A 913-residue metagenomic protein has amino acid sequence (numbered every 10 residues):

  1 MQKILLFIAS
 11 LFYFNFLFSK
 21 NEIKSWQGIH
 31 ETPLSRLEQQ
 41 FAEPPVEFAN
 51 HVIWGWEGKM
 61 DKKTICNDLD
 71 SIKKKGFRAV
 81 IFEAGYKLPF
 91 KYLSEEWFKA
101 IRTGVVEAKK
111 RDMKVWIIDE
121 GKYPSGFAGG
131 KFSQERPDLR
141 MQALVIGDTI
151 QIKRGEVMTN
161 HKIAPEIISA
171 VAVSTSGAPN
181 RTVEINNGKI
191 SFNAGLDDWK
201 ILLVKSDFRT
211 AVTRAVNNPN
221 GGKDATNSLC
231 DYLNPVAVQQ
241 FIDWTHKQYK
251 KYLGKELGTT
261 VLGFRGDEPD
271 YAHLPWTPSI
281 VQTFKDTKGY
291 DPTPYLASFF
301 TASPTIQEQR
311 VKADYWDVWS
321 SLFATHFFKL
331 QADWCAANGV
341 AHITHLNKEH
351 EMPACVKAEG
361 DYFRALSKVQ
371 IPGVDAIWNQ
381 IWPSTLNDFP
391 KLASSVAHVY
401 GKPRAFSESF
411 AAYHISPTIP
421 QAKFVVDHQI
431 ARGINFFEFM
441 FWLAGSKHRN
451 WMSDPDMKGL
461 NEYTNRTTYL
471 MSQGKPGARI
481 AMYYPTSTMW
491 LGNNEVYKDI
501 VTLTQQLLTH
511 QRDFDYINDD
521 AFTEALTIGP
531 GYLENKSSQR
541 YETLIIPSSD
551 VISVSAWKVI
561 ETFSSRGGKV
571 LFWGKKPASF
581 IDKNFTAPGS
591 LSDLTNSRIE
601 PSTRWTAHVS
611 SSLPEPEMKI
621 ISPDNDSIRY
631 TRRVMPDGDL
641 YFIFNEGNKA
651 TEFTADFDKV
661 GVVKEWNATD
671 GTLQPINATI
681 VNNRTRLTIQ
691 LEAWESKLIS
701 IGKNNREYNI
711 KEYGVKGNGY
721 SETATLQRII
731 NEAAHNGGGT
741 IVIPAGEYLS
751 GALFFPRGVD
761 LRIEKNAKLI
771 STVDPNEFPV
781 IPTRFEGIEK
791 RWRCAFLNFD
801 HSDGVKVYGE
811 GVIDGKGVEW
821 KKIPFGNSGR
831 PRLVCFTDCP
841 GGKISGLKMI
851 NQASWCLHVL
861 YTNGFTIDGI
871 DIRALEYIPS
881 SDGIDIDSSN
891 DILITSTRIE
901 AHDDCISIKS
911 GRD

Functional and structural regions predicted by a protein language model:
M1-S25: Bacterial Sec-dependent N-terminal signal peptides
P33-S71, K75-A79, Y708-T725: Mature N-terminal segment immediately following signal peptide/propeptide cleavage in secreted/periplasmic
L34-I53, D224, S228-Q240, E256-G263 (+4 more regions): An acidic-aromatic substrate-binding cleft motif
F48-N50, I65, A79-V80, L93-S125 (+4 more regions): Carbohydrate-binding surfaces of carbohydrate-active enzymes
A84-S206, T210-Q239: Acidic/aromatic-lined carbohydrate-recognition and catalytic surfaces of CAZymes acting on diverse glycans
V236-E256, S321-T325, C839-G842, Q852-C856 (+1 more regions): A conserved hydrophobic secondary-structure block that centers on an alpha-helix together with its immediately flanking
W694, I699, N704-D913: Extracellular/periplasmic carbohydrate-active domains that bind, remodel, or depolymerize complex polysaccharides
